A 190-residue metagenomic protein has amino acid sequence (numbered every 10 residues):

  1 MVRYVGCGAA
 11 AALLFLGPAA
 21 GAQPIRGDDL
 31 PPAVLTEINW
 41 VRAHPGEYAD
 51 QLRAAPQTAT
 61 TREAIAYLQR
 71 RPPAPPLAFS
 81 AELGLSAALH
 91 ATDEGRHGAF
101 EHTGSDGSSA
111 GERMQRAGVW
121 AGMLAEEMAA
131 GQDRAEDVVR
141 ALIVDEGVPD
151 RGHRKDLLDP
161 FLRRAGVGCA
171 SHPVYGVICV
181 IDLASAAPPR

Functional and structural regions predicted by a protein language model:
M1-A9: Bacterial N-terminal signal peptides that target proteins for export
V5-G6, P31-P32, I143-V144: Alpha-helical interaction segments
L16-A19: N-terminal signal peptide c-region/cleavage motif recognized by signal peptidases
Q23-A117, P160: Short, well-ordered surface patches within globular domains
G84-L85, L89-P188: A well-ordered secondary-structure block
